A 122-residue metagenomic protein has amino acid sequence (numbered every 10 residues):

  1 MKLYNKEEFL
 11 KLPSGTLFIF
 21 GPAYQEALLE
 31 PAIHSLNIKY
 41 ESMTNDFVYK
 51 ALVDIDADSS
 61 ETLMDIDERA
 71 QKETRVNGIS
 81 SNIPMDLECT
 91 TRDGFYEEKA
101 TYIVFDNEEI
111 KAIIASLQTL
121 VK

Functional and structural regions predicted by a protein language model:
M1-F9: Mixed-charge, Lys/Arg-rich low-complexity intrinsically disordered regions
Y24-F47: Short, surface-exposed terminal/edge motifs of secreted or surface/virion proteins that either
T44-K122: Low-complexity intrinsically disordered segments
